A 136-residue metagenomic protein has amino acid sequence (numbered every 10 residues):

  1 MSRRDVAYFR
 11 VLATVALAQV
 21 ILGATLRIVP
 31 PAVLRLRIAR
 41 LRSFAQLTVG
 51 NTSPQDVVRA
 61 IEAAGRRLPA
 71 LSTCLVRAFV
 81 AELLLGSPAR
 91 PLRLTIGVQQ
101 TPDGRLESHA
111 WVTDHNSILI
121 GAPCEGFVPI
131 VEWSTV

Functional and structural regions predicted by a protein language model:
M1-V136: Helix-boundary/low-complexity linker signature
